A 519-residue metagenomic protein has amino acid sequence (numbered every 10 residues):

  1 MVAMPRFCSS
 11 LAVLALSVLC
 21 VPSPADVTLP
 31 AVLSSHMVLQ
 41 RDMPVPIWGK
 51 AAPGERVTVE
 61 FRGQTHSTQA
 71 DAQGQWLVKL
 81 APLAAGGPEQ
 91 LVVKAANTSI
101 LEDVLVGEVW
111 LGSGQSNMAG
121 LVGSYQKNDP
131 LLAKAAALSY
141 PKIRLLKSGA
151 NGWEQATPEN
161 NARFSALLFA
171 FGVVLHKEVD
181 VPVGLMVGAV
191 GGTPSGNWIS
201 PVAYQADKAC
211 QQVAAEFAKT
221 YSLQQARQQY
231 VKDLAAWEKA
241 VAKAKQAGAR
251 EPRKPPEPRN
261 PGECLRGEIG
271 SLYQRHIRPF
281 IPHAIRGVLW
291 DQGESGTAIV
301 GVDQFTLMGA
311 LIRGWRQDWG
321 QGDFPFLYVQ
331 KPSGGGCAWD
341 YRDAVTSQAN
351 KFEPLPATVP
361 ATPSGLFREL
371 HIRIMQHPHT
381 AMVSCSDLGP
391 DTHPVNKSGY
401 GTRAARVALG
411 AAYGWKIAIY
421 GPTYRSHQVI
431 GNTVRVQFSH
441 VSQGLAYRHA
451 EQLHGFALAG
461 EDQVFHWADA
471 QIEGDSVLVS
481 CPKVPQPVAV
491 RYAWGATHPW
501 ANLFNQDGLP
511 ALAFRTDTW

Functional and structural regions predicted by a protein language model:
V2-L11: Bacterial N-terminal signal peptides that target proteins for export
A12-L16: Hydrophobic helical h-region of N-terminal Sec-dependent signal peptides in bacterial secretory/periplasmic proteins
C20-P22: N-terminal signal peptide c-region/cleavage motif recognized by signal peptidases
A25-W519: Cell-envelope and extracellular/periplasmic
